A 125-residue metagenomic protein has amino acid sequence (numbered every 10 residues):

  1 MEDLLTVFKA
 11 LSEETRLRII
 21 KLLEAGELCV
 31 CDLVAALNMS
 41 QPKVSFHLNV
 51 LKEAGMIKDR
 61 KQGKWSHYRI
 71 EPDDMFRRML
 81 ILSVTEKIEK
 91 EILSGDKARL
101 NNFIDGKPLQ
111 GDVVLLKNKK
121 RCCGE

Functional and structural regions predicted by a protein language model:
M1-E2, S94: Amphipathic alpha-helical repeat elements characteristic of tetratricopeptide repeat
E2-K43, N49, W65-M75: N-terminal helix-turn-helix DNA-binding core of bacterial DNA-binding proteins
E53, R69-E125: C-terminal regulatory/oligomerization modules of transcriptional regulators
